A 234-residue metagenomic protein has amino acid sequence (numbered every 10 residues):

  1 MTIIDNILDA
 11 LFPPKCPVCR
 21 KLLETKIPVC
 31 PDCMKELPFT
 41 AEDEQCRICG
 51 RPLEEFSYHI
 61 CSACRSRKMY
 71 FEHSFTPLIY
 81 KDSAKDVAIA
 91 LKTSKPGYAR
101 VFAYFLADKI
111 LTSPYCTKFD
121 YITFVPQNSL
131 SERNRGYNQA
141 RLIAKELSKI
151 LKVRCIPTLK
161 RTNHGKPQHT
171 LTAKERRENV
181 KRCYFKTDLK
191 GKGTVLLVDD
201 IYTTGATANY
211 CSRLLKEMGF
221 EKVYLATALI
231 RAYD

Functional and structural regions predicted by a protein language model:
M1-D199, T203-D234: Glycine-rich phosphate/pyrophosphate-handling loop used in enzymes and phosphotransfer proteins
